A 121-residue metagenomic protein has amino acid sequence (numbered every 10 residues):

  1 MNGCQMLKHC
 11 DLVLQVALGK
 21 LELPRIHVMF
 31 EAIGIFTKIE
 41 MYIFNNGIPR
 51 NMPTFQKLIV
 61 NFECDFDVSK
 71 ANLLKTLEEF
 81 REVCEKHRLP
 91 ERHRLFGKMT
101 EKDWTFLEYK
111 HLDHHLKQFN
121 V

Functional and structural regions predicted by a protein language model:
M1-I43, K86-V121: Short, contiguous alpha-helical
K20-N72, V83: Short, helix-capping/interhelical loops that line the mouth of catalytic, cofactor-, or ligand-binding pockets
V68, N72-K75, K110, H114: A non-catalytic, amphipathic alpha-helix used as a structural packing/dimerization or gating element in enzyme scaffolds
A71-R88, R92: Active-site oxyanion/phosphate-handling segment shared across diverse enzymes
